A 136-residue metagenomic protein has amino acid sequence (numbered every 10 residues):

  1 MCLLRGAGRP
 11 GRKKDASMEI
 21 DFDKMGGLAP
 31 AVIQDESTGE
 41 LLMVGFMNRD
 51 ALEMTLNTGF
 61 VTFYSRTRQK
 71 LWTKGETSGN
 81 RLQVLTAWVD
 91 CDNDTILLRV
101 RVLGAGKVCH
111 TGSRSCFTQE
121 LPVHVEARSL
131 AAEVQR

Functional and structural regions predicted by a protein language model:
C2-S17: Short, Lys/Arg-enriched N-terminal segments with co-localized hydrophobic residues within the first ~10-30 amino acids
E19-L28, E36-S37, L41-L42, M47-R136: C-terminal binding/interaction regions
